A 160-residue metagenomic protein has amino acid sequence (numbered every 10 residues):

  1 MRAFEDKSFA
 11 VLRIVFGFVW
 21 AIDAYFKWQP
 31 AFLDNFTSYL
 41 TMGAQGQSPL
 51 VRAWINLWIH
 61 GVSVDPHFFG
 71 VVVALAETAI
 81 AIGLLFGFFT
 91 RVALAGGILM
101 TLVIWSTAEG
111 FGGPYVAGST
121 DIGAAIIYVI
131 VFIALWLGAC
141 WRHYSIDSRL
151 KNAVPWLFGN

Functional and structural regions predicted by a protein language model:
M1-A79, F86-N160: Extended, low-polarity transmembrane helix blocks
